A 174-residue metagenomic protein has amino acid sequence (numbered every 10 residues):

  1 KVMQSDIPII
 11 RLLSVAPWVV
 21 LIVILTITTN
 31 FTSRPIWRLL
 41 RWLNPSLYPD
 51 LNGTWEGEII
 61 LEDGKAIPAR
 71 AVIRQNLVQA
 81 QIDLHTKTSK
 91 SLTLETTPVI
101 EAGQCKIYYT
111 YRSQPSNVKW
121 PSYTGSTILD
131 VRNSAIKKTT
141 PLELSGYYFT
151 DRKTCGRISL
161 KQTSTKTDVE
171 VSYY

Functional and structural regions predicted by a protein language model:
K1-S46: N-terminal alpha-helical membrane-insertion module
R38-Y174: Central antiparallel beta-sheet cores of small beta-barrel/beta-sandwich binding domains
